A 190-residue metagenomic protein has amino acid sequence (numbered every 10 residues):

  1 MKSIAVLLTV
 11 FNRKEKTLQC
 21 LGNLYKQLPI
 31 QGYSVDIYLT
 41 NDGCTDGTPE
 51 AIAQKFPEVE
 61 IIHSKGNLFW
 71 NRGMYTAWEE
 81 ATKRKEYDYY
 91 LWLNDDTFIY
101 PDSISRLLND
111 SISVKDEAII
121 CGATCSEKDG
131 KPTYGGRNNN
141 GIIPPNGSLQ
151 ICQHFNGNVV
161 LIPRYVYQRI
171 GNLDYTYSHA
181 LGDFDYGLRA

Functional and structural regions predicted by a protein language model:
I4-C20, Q27, T40: A conserved hydrophobic helix/loop-capping motif in glycosyltransferases and polysaccharide synthases
N23-S34: Short, acidic, metal-binding catalytic loop of nucleotide-sugar glycosyltransferases
T40-E50: A conserved acidic beta->alpha catalytic loop
S64-T82: Glycine-rich, basic loop-to-helix element that forms the pyrophosphate-binding segment of sugar-nucleotide handling
E86-F98: Short beta-strand-to-loop acidic/aromatic patch adjacent to the donor-nucleotide binding site
F98-Y134: Conserved donor NDP-sugar-binding/catalytic core segment of glycosyltransferases
I142-I162: A recurrent flexible, glycine/aromatic-enriched loop bordering the glycosyltransferase active site that acts as
V160-I162, V166-G171, T176-A190: A short, conserved alpha-helix in the catalytic core of glycosyltransferases
